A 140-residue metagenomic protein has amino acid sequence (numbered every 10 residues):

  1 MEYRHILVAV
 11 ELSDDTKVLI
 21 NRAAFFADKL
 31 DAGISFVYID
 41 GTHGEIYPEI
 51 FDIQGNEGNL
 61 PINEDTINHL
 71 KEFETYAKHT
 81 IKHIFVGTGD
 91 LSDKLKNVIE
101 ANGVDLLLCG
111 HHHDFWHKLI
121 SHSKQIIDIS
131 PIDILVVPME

Functional and structural regions predicted by a protein language model:
M1, T75-L107, H113-F115: Structural beta-alpha unit
E2-I53, M139: Small/aliphatic-rich secondary-structure junction motif
A24, K71, K124: Active-site phosphate/pyrophosphate- and oxyanion-stabilizing loops and adjacent acidic/basic residues in soluble
F51-G55, A101-N102, Q125-I126: Short, hinge-like loop/turn segments at secondary-structure boundaries
I53-N68: A short acidic, glycine-rich active-site loop that binds or catalyzes chemistry on phosphate/adenosine moieties
L106-S130: Glycine-rich, Arg-bearing micro-motifs that act as flexible, cationic patches
I127, I132-E140: Short, flexible loop segments at boundaries between secondary-structure elements
